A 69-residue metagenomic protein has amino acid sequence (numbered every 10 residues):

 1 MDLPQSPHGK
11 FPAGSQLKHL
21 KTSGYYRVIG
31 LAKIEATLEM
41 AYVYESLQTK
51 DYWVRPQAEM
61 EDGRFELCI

Functional and structural regions predicted by a protein language model:
M1-A13: Mixed-charge, Lys/Arg-rich low-complexity intrinsically disordered regions
K10-G14, T37-M40: A short, compositionally biased
P12, S23, M60-D62: Short, well-ordered coil/turn elements that cap or connect secondary structure elements
L17-R27: Short coil-to-beta-strand transition motifs
L31-Q57: Basic/aromatic-rich interaction segments and small domains that mediate binding to polyanionic partners
D51-I69: Intrinsically disordered, low-complexity, charged/polar segments
